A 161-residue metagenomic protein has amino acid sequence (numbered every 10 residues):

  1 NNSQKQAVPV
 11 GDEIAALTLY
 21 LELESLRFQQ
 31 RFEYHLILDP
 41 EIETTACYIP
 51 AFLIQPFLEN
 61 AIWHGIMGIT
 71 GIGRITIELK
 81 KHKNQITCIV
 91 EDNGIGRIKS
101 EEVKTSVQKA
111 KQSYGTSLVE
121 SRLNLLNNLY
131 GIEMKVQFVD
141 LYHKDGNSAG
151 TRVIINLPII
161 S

Functional and structural regions predicted by a protein language model:
N1-K135: Two-component histidine phosphotransfer core
I75, H143, A149-L157: Hydrophobic core positions in the C-terminal catalytic ATP-binding module
N128, K135-N147: A short beta-strand-to-loop motif within the catalytic HATPase_c
I159-S161: Intrinsically disordered, glycine/charged-rich C-terminal tails and inter-domain linkers that flank nucleotidyl cyclase
